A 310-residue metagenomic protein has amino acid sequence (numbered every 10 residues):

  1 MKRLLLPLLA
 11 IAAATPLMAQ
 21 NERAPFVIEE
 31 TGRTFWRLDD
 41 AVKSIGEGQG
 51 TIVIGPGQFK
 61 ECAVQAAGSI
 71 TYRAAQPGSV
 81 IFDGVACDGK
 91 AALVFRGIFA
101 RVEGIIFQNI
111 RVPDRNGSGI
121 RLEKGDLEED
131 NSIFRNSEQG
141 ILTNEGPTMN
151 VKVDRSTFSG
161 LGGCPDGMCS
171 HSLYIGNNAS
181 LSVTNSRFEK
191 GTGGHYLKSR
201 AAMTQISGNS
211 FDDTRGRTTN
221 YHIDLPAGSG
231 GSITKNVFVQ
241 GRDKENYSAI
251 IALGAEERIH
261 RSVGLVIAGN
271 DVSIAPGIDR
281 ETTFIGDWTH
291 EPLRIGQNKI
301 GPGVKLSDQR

Functional and structural regions predicted by a protein language model:
M1-L6: Bacterial N-terminal signal peptides that target proteins for export
A14-P16: N-terminal signal peptide c-region/cleavage motif recognized by signal peptidases
E22-E61: Acidic Gly/Asp/Thr-rich repetitive segments characteristic of extracellular carbohydrate-active and adhesion proteins
R23, Q49, P56-E61, A67 (+8 more regions): Surface-exposed or flexible loop/turn and strand-edge residues in extracellular/cell-surface modules
K43-E47, F59-R73, I81-E103, Q108-G125 (+2 more regions): Extracellular beta-strand-rich solenoid/capping regions of secreted or surface-exposed proteins that bind or remodel
G55-P56, S69, R73-S79, F99-N109 (+8 more regions): Right-handed parallel beta-helix
G84-L93, P113-R121, N136-E145, P165-I175 (+4 more regions): Extracellular beta-strand/beta-solenoid scaffold signature
D279-R310: Leucine-rich solenoid repeat scaffolds
